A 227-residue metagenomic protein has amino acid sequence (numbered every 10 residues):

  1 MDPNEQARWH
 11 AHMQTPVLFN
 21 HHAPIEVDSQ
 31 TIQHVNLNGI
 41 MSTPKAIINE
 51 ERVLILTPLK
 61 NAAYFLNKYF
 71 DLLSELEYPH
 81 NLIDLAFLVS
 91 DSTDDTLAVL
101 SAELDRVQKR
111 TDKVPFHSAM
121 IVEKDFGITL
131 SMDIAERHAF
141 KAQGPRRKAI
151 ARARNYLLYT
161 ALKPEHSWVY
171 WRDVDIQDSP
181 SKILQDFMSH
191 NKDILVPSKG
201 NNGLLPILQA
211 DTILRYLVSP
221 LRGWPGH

Functional and structural regions predicted by a protein language model:
M1-E75: N-proximal low-complexity "stem/linker" segments adjacent to membrane-targeting elements
I48, D71-L82, S92, A102-K109: Short, acidic, metal-binding catalytic loop of nucleotide-sugar glycosyltransferases
R52-V53, L76-F87, D112, A119: Short loop->beta transition adjacent to catalytic acidic/histidine clusters or analogous donor-positioning motifs
T57-A62, V169-Y170, Q185: Mobile, glycine-rich extracellular loop/lid and propeptide segments that shape or gate substrate/ligand access
D95-H166: Active-site-proximal specificity loops/subdomain of glycosyltransferases
P164-Q177: Short beta-strand-to-loop acidic/aromatic patch adjacent to the donor-nucleotide binding site
I176-H227: Conserved catalytic core of nucleotide-sugar-dependent glycosyltransferases
